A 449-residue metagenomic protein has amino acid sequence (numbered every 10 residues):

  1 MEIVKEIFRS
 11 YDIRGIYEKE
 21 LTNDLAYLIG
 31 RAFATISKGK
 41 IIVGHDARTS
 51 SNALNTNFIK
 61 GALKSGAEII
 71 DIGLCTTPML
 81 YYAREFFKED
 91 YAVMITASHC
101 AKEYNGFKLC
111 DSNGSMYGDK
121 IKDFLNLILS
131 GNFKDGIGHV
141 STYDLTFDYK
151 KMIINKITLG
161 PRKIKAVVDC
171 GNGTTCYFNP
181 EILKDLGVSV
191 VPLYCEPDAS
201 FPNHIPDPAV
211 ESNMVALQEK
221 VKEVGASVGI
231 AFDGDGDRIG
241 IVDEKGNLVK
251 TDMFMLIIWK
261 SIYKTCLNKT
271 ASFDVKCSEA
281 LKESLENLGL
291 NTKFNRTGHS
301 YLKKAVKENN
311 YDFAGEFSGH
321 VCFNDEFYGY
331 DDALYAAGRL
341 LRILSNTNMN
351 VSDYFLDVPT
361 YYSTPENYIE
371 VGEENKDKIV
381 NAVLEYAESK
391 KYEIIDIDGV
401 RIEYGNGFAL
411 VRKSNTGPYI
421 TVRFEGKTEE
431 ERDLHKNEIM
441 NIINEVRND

Functional and structural regions predicted by a protein language model:
M1-E68, Y91, T142-A166: An N-terminal, well-structured beta->alpha segment
I41-Y104, I182-V242: N-terminal small/polar loop signature for handling phosphorylated ligands or for N-terminal nucleophile
I69-P78, L248-T251, F273-D274, N295-R296: Active-site nucleophile and cofactor-binding loops and adjacent substrate-binding regions of central metabolic enzymes
A92-S98, K102, V221-D243, L248 (+2 more regions): Glycine-rich phosphate-binding loop
K102-E103, L109-D119, D123-N126, D135 (+2 more regions): Replace "Mg2+/Mn2+-dependent" with "divalent metal-dependent
N105-V224: Gly/Ser/Thr-enriched, mixed-charge loops and adjacent short helices that form phosphate/oxyanion-binding elements
C266-R423, E429-D449: Phosphate-binding and adjacent anionic-ligand microenvironments
